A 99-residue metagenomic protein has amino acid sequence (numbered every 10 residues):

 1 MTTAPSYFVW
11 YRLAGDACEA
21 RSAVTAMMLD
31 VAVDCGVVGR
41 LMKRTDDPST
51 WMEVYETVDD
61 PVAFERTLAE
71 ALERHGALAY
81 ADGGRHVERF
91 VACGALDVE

Functional and structural regions predicted by a protein language model:
M1-T50, Y55-A69, H86-E99: Short S/T/G/P-rich N-terminal loop/turn motif that feeds into the first structured element of a domain
L78-E88: Acidic/histidine-enriched active-site and ligand-binding environments that engage anionic O-linkages
